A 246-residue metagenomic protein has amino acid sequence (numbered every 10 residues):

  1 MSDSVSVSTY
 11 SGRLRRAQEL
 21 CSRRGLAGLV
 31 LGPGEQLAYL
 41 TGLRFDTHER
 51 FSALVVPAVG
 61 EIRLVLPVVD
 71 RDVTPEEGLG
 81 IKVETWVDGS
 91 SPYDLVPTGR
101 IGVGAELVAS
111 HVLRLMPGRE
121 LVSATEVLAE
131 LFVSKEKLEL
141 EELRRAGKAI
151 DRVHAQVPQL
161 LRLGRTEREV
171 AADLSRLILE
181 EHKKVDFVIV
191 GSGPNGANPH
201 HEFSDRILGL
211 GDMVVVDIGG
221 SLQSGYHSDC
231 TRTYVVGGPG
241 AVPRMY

Functional and structural regions predicted by a protein language model:
M1-Y246: Active-site neighborhoods and metal-handling regions in enzymes and metal-associated proteins
